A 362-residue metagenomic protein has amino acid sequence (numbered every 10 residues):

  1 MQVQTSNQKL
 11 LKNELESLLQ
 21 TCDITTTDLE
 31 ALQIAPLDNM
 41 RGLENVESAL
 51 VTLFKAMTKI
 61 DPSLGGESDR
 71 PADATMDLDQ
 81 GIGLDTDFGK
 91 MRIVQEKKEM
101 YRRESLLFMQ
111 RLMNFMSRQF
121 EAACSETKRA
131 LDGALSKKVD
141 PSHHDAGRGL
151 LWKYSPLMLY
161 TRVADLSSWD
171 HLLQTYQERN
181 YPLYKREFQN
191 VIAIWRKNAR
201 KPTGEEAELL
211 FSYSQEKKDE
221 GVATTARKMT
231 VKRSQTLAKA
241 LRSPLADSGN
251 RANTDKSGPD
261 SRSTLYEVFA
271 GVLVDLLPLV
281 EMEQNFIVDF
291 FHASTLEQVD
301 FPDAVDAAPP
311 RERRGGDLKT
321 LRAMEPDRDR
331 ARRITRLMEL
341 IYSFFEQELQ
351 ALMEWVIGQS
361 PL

Functional and structural regions predicted by a protein language model:
M1-R148, S167, H171, T175-R179 (+8 more regions): Extended alpha-helical scaffold segments
T25, Y154-S155: Residue-level signal for cytosolic alpha-helical hairpin/rod architecture
G65, T75-D77, G81-F88, R92 (+5 more regions): Long, compositionally biased acidic/polar linker segments in very large eukaryotic scaffold/regulatory proteins
P156-L157, L276: Short, hydrophobic/aromatic alpha-helical segments in well-folded domains
F188-V191, G204-L362: Extended alpha-helical solenoid scaffold regions that build the rod-like backbones of large eukaryotic assemblies
